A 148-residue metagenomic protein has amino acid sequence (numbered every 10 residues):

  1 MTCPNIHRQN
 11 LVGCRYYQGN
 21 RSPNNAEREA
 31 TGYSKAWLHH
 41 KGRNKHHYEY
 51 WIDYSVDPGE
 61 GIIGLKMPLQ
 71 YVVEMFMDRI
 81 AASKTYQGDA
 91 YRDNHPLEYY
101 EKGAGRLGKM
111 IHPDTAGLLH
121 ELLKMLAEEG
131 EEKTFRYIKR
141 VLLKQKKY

Functional and structural regions predicted by a protein language model:
M1-I111: Divalent metal-dependent catalytic cores for phosphoryl transfer on phosphate-bearing substrates
A104-Y148: Charged phosphate-binding loop/patch that engages nucleotide di/tri-phosphates or the phosphate backbone of nucleic
